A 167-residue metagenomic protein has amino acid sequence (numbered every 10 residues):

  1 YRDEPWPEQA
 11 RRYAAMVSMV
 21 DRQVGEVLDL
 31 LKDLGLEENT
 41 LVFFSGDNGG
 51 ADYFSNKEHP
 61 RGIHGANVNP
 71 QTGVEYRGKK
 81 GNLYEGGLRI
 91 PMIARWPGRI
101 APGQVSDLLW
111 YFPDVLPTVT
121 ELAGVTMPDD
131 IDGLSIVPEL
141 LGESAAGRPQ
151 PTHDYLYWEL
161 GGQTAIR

Functional and structural regions predicted by a protein language model:
Y1-R11, A51-P60: Active-site His/acidic residue clusters
P7, R11-S18, S106-W110, D130: Soluble non-cytosolic domains of exported or imported proteins
A14-V17, D21-L28, K32, L116-T120 (+3 more regions): Non-transmembrane alpha-helical segments in soluble domains of secreted/periplasmic/extracellular proteins
M19-E58: Metal-dependent active-site segment of extracytoplasmic phospho-/sulfohydrolases and closely related
S45-G46, I93, F112: Generic enzyme active-site microenvironment
D52-L83, R99-Q104, L108, P113-R167: C-terminal cap/loop subdomain of S1 sulfatases and analogous C-terminal strand-loop tails that border
G86: Ligand-binding/active-site lining segments
